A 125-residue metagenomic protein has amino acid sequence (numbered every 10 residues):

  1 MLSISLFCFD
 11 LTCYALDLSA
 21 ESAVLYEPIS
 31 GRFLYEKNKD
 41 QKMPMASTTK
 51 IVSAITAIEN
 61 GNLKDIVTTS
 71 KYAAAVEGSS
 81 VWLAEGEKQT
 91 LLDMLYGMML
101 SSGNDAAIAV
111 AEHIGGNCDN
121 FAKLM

Functional and structural regions predicted by a protein language model:
M1-D10: Bacterial N-terminal signal peptides
C13-M125: Active-site-adjacent loops and short helices of periplasmic peptidoglycan-processing enzymes
